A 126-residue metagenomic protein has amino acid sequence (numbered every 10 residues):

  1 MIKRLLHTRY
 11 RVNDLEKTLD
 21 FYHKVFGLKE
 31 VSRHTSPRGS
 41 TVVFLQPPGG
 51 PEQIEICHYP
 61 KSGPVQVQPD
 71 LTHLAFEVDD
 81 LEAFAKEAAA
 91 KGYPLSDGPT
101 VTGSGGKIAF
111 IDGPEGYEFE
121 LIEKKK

Functional and structural regions predicted by a protein language model:
M1, V31-H34, F44, Q53 (+1 more regions): Vicinal oxygen chelate
I2, R9-P51: Core segments of cupin and vicinal oxygen chelate
R4-D14, V43-P48, G63-A89, K107-D112: Vicinal oxygen chelate
K17-D20, K24, E82-P94: Replace "anionic and nucleotidyl ligands
V31, S62-G63: Short, P/G- and charge-enriched loop/turn segments at secondary-structure junctions
P37, G63, T102: Residue-level detector of flexible, active-site-proximal loop/helix-junction positions within diverse enzyme catalytic
